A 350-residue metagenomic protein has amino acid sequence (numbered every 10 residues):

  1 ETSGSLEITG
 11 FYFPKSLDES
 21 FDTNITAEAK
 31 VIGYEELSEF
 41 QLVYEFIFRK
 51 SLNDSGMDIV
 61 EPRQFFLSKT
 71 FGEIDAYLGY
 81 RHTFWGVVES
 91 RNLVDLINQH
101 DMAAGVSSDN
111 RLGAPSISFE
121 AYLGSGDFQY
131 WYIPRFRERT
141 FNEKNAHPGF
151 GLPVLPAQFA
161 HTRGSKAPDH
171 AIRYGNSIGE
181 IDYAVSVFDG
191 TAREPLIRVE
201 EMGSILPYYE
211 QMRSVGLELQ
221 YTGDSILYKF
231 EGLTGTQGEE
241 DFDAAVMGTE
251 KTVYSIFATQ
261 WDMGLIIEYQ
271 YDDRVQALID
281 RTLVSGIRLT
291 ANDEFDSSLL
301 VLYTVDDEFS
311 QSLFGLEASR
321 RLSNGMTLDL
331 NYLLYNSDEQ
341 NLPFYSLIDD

Functional and structural regions predicted by a protein language model:
S5-S16, Q41-L52, R63, H100 (+4 more regions): Transmembrane beta-strand segments that form the barrel wall of outer-membrane beta-barrel proteins
Y12-N24, N53-E61, E89-D95, F141-H147 (+6 more regions): Outer-membrane beta-barrel translocator domains and adjoining extracellular loop/strand segments of Gram-negative
E19-A27, D58-R63, T70-G72, R111-P115 (+8 more regions): Residues that define the transmembrane beta-barrel architecture of outer-membrane proteins
A27-E35, Q64-K69, I117-A121, I172-N176 (+6 more regions): Residues on the lipid-exposed face of transmembrane beta-strands in outer-membrane beta-barrel proteins
Y34-A146, G179, L333, S337: Outer membrane beta-barrel
L37-V43, E73-A76, S125-F128, E180-Y183 (+4 more regions): Repeated loop/turn-to-beta-strand initiation elements of outer-membrane beta-barrel proteins
H147-F242: Surface-exposed beta-loop-beta
G190, G223-D306: Detector for outer-membrane/organellar transmembrane beta-barrel domains, recognizing the amphipathic beta-strand
